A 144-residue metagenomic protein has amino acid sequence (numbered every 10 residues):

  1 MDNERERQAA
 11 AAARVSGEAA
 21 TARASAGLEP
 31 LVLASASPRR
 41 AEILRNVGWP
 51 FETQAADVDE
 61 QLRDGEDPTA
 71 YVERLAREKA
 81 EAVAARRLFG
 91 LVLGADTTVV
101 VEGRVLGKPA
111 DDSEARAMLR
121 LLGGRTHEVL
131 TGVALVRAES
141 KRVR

Functional and structural regions predicted by a protein language model:
D2-R7, A13-G17, A22, A26-V32 (+2 more regions): Anionic-ligand binding patches
L28-Q54: N-terminal G-site helix/loop of the GST-like fold
S37, D57, T97-V99: Short glycine-rich, polar/acidic loop-and-turn segments at beta strand-coil junctions
G48-G65, R142-R144: Short glycine-rich, Thr/Ser-proximal phosphate-binding strand/loop in the N-terminal lobe of ATP-dependent enzymes
